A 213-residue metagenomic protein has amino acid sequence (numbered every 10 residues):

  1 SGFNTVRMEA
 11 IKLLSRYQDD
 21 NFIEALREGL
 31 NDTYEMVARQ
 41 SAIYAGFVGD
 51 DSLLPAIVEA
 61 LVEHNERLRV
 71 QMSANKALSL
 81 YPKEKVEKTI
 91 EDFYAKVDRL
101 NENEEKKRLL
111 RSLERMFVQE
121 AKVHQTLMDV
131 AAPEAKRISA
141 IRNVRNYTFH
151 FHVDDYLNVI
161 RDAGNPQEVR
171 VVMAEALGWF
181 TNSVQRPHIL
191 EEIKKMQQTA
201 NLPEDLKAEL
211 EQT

Functional and structural regions predicted by a protein language model:
S1, D19-N31, D50-V62, K83-V97 (+3 more regions): Amphipathic alpha-helical scaffolding segments comprising HEAT/armadillo-like alpha-solenoid repeats
G2-F3, T33-E35, N65-R67, D98-E102 (+3 more regions): Short inter-helical turns and helix N-cap capping residues of alpha-solenoid HEAT/ARM repeat scaffolds
T5-D19, E28, A38-D50, E59 (+6 more regions): Structural detector for internal amphipathic alpha-helices that build alpha-solenoid repeat scaffolds
N75, I90, L190-I193, A200 (+2 more regions): Leucine-rich solenoid repeat scaffolds
